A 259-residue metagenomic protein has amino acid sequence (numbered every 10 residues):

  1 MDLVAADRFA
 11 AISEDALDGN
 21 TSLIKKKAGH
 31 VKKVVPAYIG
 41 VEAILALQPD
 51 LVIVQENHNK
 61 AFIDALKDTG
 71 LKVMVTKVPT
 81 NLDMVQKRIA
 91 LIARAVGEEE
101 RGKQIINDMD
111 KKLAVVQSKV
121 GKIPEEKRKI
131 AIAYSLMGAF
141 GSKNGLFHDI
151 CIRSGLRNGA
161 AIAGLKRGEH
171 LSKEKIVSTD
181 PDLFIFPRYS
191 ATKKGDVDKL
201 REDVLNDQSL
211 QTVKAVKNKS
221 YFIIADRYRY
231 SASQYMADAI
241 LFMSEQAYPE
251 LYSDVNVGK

Functional and structural regions predicted by a protein language model:
M1-L47, L51-E56, G159: A short, structured surface patch at a secondary-structure boundary
A5, K27, T69-G70, S154 (+1 more regions): Short, structured coil segments at secondary-structure junctions
S13, E56, P187-A191, A225: Short secondary-structure boundary segments
D18, F140-G168: Alpha-helical, coiled-coil/dimerization segments enriched in small aliphatic residues
V31-E42, P79, G164-K173: Short helix-initiation/N-cap motifs at beta->coil->alpha
I39-Q48, D68, L171-D180: Short helices/loops that flank or line small-molecule/ion binding pockets
A61-A139, A160-A161, V216-K259: Extracytoplasmic substrate-binding proteins
A191-D207: Short, surface-exposed loop/helix-turn segments at secondary-structure junctions that function as lids/hinges flanking
